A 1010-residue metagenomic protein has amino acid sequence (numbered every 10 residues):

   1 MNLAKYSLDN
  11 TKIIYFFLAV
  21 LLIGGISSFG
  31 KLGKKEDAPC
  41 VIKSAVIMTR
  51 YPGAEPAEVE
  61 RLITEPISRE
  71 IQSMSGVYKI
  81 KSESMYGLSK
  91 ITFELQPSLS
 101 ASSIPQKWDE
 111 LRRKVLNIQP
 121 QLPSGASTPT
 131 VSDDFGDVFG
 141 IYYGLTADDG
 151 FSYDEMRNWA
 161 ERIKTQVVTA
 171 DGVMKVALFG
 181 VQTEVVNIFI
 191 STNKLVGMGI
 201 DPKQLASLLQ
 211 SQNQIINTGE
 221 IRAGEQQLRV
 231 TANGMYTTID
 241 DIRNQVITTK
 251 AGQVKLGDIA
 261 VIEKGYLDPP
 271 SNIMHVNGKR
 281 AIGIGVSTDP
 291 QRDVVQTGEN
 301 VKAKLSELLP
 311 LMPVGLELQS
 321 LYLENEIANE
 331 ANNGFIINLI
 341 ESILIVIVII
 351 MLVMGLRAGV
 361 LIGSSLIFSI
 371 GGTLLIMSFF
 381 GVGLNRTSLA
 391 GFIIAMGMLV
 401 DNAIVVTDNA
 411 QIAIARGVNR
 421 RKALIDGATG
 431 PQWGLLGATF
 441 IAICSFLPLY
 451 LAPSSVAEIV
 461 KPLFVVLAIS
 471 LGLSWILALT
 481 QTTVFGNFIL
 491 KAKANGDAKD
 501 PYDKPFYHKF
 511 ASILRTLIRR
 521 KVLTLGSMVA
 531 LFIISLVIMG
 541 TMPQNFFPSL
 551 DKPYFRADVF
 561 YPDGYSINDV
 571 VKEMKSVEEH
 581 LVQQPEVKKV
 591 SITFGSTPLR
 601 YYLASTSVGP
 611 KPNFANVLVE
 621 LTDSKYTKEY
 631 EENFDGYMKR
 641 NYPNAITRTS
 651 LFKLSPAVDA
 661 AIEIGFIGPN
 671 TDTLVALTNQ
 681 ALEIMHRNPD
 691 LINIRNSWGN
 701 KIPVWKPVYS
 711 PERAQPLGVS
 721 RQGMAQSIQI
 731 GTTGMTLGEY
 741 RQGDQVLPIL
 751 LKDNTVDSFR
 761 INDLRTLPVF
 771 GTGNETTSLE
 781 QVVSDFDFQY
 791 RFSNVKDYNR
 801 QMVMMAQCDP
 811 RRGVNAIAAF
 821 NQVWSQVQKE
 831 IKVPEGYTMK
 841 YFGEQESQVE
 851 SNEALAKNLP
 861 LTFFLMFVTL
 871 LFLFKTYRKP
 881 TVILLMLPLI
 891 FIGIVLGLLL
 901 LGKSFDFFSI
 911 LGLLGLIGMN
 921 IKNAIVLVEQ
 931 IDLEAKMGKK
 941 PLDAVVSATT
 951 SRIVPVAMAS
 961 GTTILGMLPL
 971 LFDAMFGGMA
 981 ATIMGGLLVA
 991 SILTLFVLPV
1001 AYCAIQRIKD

Functional and structural regions predicted by a protein language model:
M1-K34, P431, A498-P548: Signature of alpha-helical transmembrane segments and their immediate interfacial
Y6, D37, M48, Q119 (+7 more regions): Extracytoplasmic/periplasmic membrane-proximal domains and adjacent transmembrane bundles of envelope biogenesis
K12, V20-A54, L116-G125, L449-E458 (+4 more regions): Transmembrane helices with small-residue packing motifs
F16, E55-L62, L99-E110, F139-Y142 (+17 more regions): Solvent-exposed, non-transmembrane alpha-helical starts
G25-K31, E317, L344-I412, I469 (+5 more regions): Hydrophobic transmembrane alpha-helices and their membrane-interface caps in long multi-pass transport proteins
V59-D134, N193-Q214, M235, N568-A657 (+2 more regions): Solvent-exposed, membrane-proximal periplasmic/extracellular interface segments of envelope transport and secretion
L321, A328, N332, T407 (+4 more regions): Helix-loop junctions and hydrophobic alpha-helical segments within the transmembrane domains of large membrane
M396, V400-A410, Q432-L451, E458-A498 (+5 more regions): Transmembrane alpha-helices and their membrane-interface boundaries in multi-pass membrane transporters and channels
